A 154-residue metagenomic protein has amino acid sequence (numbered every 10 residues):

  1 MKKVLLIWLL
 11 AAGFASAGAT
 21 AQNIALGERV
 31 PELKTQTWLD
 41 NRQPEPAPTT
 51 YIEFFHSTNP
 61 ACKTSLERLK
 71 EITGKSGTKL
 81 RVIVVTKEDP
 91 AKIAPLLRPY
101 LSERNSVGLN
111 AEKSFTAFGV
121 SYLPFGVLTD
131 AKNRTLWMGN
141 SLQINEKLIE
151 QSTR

Functional and structural regions predicted by a protein language model:
M1-V4: Positively charged n-region of N-terminal signal peptides that target proteins for export
I7-S16: Bacterial N-terminal signal peptides
A15-E32: N-proximal helix/coil linker or "cap" segments that precede and/or mark the start of modular domains
E28-T50: A short beta-strand-turn-helix
P48-T50, F55-N59, Y122: Short pre-active-site segment immediately N-terminal to redox-active cysteine/selenocysteine motifs in thiol-based
A61-Y100, S114-T116: Structural microenvironment flanking redox-active thiols in thiol-disulfide oxidoreductases
I83, L97-D130: Short, internal strand/loop/helix patches that form the active-site neighborhood or redox-interaction surface
L128-R154: Thiol-/selenol-based redox modules, centered on thioredoxin-like and closely related oxidoreductase domains
